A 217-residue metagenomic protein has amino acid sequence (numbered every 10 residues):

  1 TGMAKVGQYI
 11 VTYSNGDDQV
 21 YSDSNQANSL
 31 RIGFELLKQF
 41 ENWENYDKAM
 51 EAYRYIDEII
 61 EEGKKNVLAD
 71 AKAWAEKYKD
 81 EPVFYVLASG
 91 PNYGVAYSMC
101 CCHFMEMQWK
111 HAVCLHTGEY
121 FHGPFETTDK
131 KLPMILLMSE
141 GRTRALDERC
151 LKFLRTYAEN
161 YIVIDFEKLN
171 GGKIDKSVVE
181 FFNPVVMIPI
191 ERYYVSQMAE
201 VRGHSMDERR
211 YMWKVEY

Functional and structural regions predicted by a protein language model:
T1-V11, P124-E126, N170-E180: Glycine-rich, charge-decorated loop segments at or immediately adjacent to ligand/cofactor-binding or catalytic sites
T1-Y46, L137-N160: Glycine-rich phosphate-binding loops that contact phosphosugars or nucleotide phosphates
V6-G7, E81-P82, K131-L132, A158: Short, well-ordered alpha-helix to beta-strand connector turns
D17-V20, S24, F34-H116, E208-Y217: Active-site phosphate/pyrophosphate-binding segments
Q26-R31, D129-K130, I174-F182: Short, surface-exposed amphipathic charged segments that create phosphate/polyanion-binding patches used for binding
R54-I56, I162-F166, P184, W213: Aromatic-enriched
G94-V163: Internal helical hairpin/lid segments
E167-M206, R210: Structured C-terminal subdomain patch of bacterial secreted/periplasmic proteins
